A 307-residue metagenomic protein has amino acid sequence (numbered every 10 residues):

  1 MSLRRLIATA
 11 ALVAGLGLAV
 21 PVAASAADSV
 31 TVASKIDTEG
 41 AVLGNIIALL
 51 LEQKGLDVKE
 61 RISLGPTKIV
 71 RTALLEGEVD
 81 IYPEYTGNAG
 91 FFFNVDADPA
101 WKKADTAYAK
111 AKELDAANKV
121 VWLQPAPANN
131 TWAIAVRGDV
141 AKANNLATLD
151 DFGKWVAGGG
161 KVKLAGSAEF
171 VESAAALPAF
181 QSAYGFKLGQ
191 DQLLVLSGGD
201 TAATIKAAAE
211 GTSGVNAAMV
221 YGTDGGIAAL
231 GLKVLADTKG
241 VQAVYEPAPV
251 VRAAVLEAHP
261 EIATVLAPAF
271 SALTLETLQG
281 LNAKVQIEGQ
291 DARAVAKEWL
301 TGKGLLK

Functional and structural regions predicted by a protein language model:
L16-A24: C-terminal segment of classical bacterial N-terminal signal peptides
S29-I47, I62-P66, E169-E172, Q286: Extracytoplasmic "Venus flytrap"
T38-D57, P178, S182-Y184: Short, polar/charged alpha-helical segment
P66-T67, G77-G90, A107, S167 (+3 more regions): Beta->alpha turn/N-cap motifs
F93-L123, T212-G214, G226-K239: Ligand-binding "clamshell"
K102-K163, S271-L275: A conserved helix-loop-strand patch within extracytoplasmic ligand-binding domains of the periplasmic binding
W132-K142, T238, Y245-H259: A bilobed periplasmic-binding-protein/Venus flytrap-type ligand-binding module shared by bacterial periplasmic
G158-D237: Ligand-binding pocket segment of bilobal, Venus flytrap-like solute-binding proteins
